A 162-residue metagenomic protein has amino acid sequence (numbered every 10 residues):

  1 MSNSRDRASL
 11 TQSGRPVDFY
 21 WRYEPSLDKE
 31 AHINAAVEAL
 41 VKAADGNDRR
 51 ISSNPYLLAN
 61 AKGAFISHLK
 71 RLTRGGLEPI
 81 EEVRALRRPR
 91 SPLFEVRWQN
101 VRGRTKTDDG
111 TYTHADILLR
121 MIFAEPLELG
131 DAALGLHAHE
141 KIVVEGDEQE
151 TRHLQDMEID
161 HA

Functional and structural regions predicted by a protein language model:
M1-I117, L129-G130, E140-A162: Basic, Lys/Arg-enriched alpha-helical interface segments
E125-H137: Active-site beta-strand-loop-beta-strand hairpin of nuclease catalytic cores that positions key catalytic residues
